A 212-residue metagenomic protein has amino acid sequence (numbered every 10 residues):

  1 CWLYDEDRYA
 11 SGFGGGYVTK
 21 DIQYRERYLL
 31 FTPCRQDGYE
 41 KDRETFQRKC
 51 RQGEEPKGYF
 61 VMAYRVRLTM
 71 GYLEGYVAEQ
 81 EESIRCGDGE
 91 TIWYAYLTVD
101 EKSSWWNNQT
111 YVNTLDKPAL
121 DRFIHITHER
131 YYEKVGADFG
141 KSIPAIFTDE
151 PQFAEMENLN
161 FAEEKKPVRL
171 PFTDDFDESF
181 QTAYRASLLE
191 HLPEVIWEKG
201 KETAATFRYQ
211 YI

Functional and structural regions predicted by a protein language model:
C1-Y209: Mature extracytoplasmic enzyme cores
I212: Structured ligand/cofactor/substrate-binding pocket environments in proteins
